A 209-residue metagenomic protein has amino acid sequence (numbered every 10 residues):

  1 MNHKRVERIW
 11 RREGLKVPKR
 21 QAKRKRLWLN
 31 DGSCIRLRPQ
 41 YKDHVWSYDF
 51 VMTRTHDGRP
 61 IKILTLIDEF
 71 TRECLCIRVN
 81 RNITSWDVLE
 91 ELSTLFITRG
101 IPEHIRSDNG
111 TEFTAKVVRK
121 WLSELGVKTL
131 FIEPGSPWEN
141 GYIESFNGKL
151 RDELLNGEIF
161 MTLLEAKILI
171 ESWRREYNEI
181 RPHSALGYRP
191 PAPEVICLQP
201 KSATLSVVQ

Functional and structural regions predicted by a protein language model:
M1-V45, S136, P190-K201: Basic, flexible linker segments flanking DNA-binding modules in nucleic acid-interacting mobile-element proteins
V6, W10, D49, L66 (+10 more regions): Mobile genetic element proteins and their domesticated derivatives, centered on retroelements and DNA transposons
K19-A22, I105-N109, E124-Y142, E158-L163: RNase H-like polynucleotidyl transferase catalytic core
H44-L75, R81-I83: An active-site-proximal beta-strand-loop segment
R59, I77-R99, T111: Active-site beta-loop-alpha junctions of metal-dependent nucleic acid enzymes, especially the RNase H-like/DDE
T71-L75, R99-H104: Short, surface-exposed connector motifs at secondary-structure boundaries
L125-V127, K149-Q209: C-terminal domain-tail junction helix/linker
